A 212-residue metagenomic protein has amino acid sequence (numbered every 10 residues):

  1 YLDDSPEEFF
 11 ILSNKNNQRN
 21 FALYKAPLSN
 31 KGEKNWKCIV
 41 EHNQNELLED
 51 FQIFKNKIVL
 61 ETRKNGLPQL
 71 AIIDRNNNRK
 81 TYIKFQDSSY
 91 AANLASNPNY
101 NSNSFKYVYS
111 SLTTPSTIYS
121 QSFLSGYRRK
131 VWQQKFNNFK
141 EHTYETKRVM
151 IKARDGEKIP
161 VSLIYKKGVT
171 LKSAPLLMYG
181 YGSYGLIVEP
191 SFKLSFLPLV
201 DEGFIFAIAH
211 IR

Functional and structural regions predicted by a protein language model:
Y1-D3, S13, P27-Q52, R75-S96 (+1 more regions): Multi-bladed beta-propeller domains
D3, F10-N17, A26-P27, K57-N65 (+3 more regions): Beta-strand C-termini and the immediately following turn/loop, strongest in propeller blades
D4-P6, I53-K55, N99-N101: Residue-level detector of Asp-centered blade-edge/turn motifs that repeat once per structural unit in beta-propeller
N14-N16, E49-N65, I151-P160, F204 (+1 more regions): C-terminal substrate/ligand-recognition segments
N17-R19, G66, N77-R79, S125-Y127 (+1 more regions): Short acidic/polar mixed-charge low-complexity motifs
A22-Y24, Q69-A71, T117-Y119: A short loop-to-beta-strand structural motif that recurs across blades of beta-propeller domains
L47, P68-Q69, T117, K147: Residue-level marker for the onset of beta-strands and adjacent loop->beta junctions in well-ordered domains
F85, A92-R212: Serine-hydrolase catalytic core recognition
